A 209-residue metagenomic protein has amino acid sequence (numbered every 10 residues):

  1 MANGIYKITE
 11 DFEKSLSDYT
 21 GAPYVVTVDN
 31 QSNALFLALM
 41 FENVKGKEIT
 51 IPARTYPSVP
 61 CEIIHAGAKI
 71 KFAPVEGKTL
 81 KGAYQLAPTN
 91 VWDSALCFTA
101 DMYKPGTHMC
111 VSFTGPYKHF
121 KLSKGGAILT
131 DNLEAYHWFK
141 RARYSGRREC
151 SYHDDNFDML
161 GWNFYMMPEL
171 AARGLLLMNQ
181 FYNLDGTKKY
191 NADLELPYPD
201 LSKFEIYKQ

Functional and structural regions predicted by a protein language model:
M1-E10, N179-Y182: A glycine-/small-polar-enriched, mobile loop at the entrance of the PLP active site in fold-type I
A2-N3, Y19-T20, H119-S123: Short glycine-enriched loop/turn motifs at secondary-structure junctions
E10-I49, E62-A66: Phosphate-binding glycine-rich loop
T27, F72-P74, C110-S112: Structural signal for conserved beta-strand scaffold positions within catalytic alpha/beta enzyme cores
N33, P57-S58, E134: Short alpha-helical
L39-D101: PLP-dependent aminotransferase-like
F98-A100, K104, H108-Q209: Active-site region of PLP-dependent enzymes
